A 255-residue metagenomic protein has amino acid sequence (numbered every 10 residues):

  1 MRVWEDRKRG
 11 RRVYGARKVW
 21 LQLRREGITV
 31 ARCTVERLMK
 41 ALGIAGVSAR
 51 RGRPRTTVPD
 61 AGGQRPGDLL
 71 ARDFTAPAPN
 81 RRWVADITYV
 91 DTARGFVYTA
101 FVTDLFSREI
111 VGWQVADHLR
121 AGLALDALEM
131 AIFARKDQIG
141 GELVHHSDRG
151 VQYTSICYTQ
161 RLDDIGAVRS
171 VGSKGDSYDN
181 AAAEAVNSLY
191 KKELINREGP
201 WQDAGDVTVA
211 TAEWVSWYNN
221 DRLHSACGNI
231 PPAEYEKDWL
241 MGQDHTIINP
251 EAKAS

Functional and structural regions predicted by a protein language model:
M1-S255: Charged DNA-binding/catalytic regions of mobile-element recombinases
